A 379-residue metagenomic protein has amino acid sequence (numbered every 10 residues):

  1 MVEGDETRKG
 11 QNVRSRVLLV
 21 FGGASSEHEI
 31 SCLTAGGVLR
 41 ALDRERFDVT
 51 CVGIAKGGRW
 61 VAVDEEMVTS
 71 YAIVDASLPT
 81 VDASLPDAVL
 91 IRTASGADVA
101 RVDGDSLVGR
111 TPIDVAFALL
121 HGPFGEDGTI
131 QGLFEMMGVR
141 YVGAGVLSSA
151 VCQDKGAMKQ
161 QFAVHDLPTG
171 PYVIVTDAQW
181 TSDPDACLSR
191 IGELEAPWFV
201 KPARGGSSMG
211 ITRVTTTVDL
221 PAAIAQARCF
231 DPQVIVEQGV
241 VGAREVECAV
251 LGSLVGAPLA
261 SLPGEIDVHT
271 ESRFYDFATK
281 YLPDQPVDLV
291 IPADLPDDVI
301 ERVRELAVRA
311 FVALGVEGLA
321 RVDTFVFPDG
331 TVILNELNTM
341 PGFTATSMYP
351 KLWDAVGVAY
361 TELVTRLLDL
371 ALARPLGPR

Functional and structural regions predicted by a protein language model:
V2-E3, R8-R16, V20-A24, R44 (+2 more regions): ATP-dependent carboxylate activation and anion-phosphoryl transfer catalytic cores that bind Mg-ATP to form
V2-L147, V151-A157, V164, V175-L188 (+2 more regions): ATP-binding N-terminal substructure of ATP-dependent carboxylate-amine bond-forming enzymes
S31, G170-I174, P197-A223, E245-E247 (+1 more regions): Glycine-rich phosphate-binding loop of ATP-grasp-fold ATP-dependent ligases
V49, R140-Y141, T169, W198 (+1 more regions): Hydrophobic beta-strand scaffold residues
Q161-T169, Q226, E245: Basic phosphate/pyrophosphate-binding loop/patch that engages nucleotide-derived ligands
F162-A163, R190-I211, P232-A243: ATP-grasp fold ATP-binding core
T212-E305, V326, T331-I333: Phosphate-binding site of ATP-dependent enzymes
